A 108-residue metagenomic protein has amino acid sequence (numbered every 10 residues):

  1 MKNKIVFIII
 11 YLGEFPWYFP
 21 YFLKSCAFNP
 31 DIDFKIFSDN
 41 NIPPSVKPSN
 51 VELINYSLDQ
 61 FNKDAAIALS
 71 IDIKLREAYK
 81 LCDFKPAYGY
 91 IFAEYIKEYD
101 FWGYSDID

Functional and structural regions predicted by a protein language model:
M1-Y21: N-proximal low-complexity "stem/linker" segments adjacent to membrane-targeting elements
K4, D31, P48-N50: A generic structural signal for alpha->beta connector loops
I9-Y11, I36-N40: Short beta-strand/turn micro-motifs composed of small residues that flank or help shape donor/cofactor-binding pockets
Y21-D33: Short, acidic, metal-binding catalytic loop of nucleotide-sugar glycosyltransferases
P30-D31, K97-Y99: Short, well-ordered loop/turn elements at secondary-structure boundaries
D39, P43-K97: Active-site-proximal specificity loops/subdomain of glycosyltransferases
E98-D108: Short beta-strand-to-loop acidic/aromatic patch adjacent to the donor-nucleotide binding site
